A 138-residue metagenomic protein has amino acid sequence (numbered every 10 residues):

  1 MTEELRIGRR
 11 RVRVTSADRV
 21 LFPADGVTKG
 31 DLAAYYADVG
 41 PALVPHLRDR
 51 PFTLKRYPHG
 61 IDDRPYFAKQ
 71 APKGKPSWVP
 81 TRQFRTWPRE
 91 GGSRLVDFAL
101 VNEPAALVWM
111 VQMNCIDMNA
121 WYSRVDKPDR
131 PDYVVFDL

Functional and structural regions predicted by a protein language model:
M1-D132: Active-site loop/lid in soluble adenylation, ligation, and acyl-transfer enzymes
